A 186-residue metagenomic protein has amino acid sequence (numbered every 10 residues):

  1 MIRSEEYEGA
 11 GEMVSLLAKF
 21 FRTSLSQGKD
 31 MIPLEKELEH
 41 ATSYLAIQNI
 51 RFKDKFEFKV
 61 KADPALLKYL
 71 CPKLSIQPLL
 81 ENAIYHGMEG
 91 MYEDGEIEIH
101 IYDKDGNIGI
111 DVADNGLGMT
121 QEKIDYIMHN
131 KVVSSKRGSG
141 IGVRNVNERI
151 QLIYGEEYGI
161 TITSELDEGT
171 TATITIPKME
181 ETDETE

Functional and structural regions predicted by a protein language model:
M1-T163, G169-T173: Two-component histidine phosphotransfer core
I174-E180: C-terminal beta-strand of the catalytic ATP-binding
D183-T185: Extreme N-termini of proteins with methionine-enriched Sec-type signal peptides or N-terminal signal-anchor
